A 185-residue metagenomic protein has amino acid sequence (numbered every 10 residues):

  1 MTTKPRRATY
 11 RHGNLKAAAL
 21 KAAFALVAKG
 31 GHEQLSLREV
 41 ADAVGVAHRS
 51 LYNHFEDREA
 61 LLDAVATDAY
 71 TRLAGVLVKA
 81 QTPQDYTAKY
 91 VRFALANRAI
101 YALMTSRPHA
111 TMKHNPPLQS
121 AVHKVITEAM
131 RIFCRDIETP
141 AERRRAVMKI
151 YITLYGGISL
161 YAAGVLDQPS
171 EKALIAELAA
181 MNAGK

Functional and structural regions predicted by a protein language model:
M1-N14: N-terminal intrinsically disordered/low-complexity leader segments
G13-F24, A28, E33-Q34, G45 (+2 more regions): An amphipathic alpha-helix adjacent to DNA-recognition modules
R38-D42, L51: Append "Primarily bacterial transcriptional regulators
R58, V65, A69, L73 (+4 more regions): Hydrophobic/aromatic residues within well-ordered alpha-helical segments
A64, G75-I100, P140, I150: Hydrophobic alpha-helical connector segments
L95-P116, S159-G164: Amphipathic alpha-helical segments used for helix-helix packing
T111-K149, A176-G184: Amphipathic alpha-helical packing segments from all-alpha helical-bundle domains
Y151-P169, M181-K185: Amphipathic C-terminal alpha-helical segment
